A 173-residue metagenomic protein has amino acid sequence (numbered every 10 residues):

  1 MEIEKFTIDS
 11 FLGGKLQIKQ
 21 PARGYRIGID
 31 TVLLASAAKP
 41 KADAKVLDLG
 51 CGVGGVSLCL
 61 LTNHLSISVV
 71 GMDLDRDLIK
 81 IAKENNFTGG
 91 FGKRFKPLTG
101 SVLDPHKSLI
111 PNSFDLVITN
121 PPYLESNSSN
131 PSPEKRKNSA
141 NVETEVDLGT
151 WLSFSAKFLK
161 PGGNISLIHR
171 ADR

Functional and structural regions predicted by a protein language model:
E2-P40: Class I SAM-dependent transferase core
Q20, T99-G100, H169: Short loop/edge segments at beta-strand edges and connector loops that shape dinucleotide/nucleotide cofactor-binding
R23-G24, D75, R170-A171: Short beta->alpha junction loops/turns
A37-T119, L124-N130: Conserved SAM/SAH cofactor-binding pocket of Class I
P121-T150: Mobile active-site "lid"/loop adjacent to the S-adenosyl-L-methionine
E145-R173: Conserved Class I SAM-dependent methyltransferase catalytic core
